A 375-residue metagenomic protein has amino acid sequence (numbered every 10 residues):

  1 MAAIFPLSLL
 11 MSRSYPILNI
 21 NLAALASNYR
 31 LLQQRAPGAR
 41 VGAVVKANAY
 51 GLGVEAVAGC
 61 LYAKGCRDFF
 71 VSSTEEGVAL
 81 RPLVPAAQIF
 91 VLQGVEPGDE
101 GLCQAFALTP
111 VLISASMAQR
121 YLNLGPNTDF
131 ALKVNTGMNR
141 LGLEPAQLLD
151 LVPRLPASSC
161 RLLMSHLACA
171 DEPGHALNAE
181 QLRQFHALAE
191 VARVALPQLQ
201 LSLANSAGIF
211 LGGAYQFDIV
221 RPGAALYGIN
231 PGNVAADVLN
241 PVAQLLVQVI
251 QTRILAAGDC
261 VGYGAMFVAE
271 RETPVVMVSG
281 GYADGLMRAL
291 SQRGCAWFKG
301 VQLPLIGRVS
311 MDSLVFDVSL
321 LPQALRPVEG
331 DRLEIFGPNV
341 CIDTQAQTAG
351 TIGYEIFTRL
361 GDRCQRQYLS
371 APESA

Functional and structural regions predicted by a protein language model:
I4-A26, E76, V95-P97, I113-Q119 (+2 more regions): Active-site anion/phosphate-binding pocket segments in diverse small-molecule metabolic enzymes
S12, P16-N19, A24-S27, Q34-S202 (+1 more regions): Active-site-proximal beta-alpha core segment in soluble small-molecule metabolic enzymes
